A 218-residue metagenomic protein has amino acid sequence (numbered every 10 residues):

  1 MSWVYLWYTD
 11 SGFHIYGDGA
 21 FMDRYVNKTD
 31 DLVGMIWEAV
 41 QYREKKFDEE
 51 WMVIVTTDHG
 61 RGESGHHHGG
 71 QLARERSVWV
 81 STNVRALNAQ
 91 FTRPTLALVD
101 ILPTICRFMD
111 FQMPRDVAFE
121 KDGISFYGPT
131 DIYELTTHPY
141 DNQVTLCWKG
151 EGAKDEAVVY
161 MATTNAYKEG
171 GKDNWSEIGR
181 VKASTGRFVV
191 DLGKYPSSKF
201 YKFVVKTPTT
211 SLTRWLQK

Functional and structural regions predicted by a protein language model:
M1-D31, M35: Active-site His/acidic residue clusters
K28-G69, I105: Metal-dependent active-site segment of extracytoplasmic phospho-/sulfohydrolases and closely related
G70-Q112: Substrate-binding rim/cap in mid-to-C-terminal beta-strand-loop elements of soluble/periplasmic
L96, M109-Q143: Polar, surface-exposed loop/tail segments that function as active-site lids or cofactor/substrate-recognition elements
Q143-G152: Aromatic/hydrophobic beta-strand junction motif of beta-rich domains
E151-K172, S198-F200: Solvent-exposed loop/turn segments flanking beta-strands in beta-repeat/beta-sandwich domains
K182-V190: Aromatic sugar-binding surface patches on proteins that engage polysaccharides or sugar-phosphate polymers
V190-L216: Short, aromatic- and glycine-rich surface loops/edge beta-strands on solvent-exposed regions
